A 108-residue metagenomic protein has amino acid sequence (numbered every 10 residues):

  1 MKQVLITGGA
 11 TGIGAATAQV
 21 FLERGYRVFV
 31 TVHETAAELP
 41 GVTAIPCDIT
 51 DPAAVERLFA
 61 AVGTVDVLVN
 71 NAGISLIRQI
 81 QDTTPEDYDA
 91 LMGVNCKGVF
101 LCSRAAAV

Functional and structural regions predicted by a protein language model:
A10-T11: Conserved glycine-rich cofactor-binding loop
R24-E38: Conserved glycine-rich Rossmann-like NAD(P)H-binding loop of the short-chain dehydrogenase/reductase
A44, T83, L91: A hydrophobic alpha-helix adjacent to the NAD(P)-binding/active-site core of NAD(P)-dependent oxidoreductases, strongly
C47-R57, P85: The beta1-alpha1 cofactor-binding region of Rossmann-like NAD(H)/NADP(H)-dependent oxidoreductases
A72-L76: Conserved NAD(P)H cofactor-binding loop of Rossmann-fold oxidoreductase domains
Q79-I80, D87-D89: Substrate-binding pocket helix/loop in short-chain dehydrogenase/reductase
S103-R104: A short, exposed helix-loop element centered on a Lys and neighboring polar residues
